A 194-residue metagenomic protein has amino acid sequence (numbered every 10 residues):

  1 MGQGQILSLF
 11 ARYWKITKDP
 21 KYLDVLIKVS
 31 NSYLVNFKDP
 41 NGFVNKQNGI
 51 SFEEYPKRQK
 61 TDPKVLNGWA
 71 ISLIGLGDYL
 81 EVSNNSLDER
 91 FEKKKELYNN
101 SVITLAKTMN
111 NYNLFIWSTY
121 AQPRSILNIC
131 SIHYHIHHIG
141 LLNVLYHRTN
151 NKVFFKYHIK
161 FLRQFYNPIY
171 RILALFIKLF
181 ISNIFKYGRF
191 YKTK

Functional and structural regions predicted by a protein language model:
M1-K194: Glycan-recognition and catalytic cores of secretory/periplasmic carbohydrate-active enzymes
